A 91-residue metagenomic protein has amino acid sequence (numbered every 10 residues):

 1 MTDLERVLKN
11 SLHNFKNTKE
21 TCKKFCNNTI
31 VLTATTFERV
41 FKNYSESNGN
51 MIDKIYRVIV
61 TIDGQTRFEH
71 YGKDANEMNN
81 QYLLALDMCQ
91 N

Functional and structural regions predicted by a protein language model:
M1-T33, F37: Negatively charged, low-complexity tracts enriched in Asp/Glu with abundant Ser/Thr
L4-K9, Q65-N91: Mixed-charge, Lys/Arg-enriched low-complexity segments
L8, L12, K16, T36 (+4 more regions): Generic low-complexity, intrinsically disordered sequence content enriched in small uncharged/hydrophobic residues
C22-N80: Acidic, low-complexity, intrinsically disordered interaction modules
